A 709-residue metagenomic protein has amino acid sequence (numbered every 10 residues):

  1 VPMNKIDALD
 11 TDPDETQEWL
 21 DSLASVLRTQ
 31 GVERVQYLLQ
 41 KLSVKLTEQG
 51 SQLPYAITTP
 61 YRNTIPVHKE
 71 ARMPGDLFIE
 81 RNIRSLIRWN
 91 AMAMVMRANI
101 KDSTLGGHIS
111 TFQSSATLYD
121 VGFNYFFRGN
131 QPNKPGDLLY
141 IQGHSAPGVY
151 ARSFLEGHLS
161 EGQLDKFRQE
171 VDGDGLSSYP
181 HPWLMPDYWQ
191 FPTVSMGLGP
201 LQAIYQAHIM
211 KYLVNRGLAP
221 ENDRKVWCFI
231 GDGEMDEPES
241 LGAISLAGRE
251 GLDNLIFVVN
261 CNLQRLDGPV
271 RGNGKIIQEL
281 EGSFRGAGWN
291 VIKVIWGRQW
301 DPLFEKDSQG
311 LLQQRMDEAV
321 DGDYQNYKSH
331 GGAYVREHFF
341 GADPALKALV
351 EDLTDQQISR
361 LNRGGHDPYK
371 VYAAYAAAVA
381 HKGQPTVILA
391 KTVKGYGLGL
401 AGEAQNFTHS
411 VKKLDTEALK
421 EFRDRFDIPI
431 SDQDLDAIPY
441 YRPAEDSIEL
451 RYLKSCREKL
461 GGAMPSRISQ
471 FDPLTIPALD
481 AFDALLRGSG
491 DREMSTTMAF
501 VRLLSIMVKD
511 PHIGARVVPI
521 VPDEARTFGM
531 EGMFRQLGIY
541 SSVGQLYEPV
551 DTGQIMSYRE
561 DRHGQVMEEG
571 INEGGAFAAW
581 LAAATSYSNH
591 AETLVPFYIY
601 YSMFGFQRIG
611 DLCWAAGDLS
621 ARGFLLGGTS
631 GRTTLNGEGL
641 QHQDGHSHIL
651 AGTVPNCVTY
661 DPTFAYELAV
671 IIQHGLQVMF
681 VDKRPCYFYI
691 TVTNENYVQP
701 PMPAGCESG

Functional and structural regions predicted by a protein language model:
P2-E156, F422, E493-D510, G514 (+1 more regions): N-terminal amphipathic, basic-rich helices that act as targeting or association modules
I65, E70-A91, F112, F127-N130 (+5 more regions): Non-catalytic terminal/interface segments that mediate subunit docking, oligomerization, and allosteric communication
K69, G75-I87, A91-K101, H108-E250 (+6 more regions): Cofactor-binding active-site loop characterized by glycine-rich and histidine/acidic residues
G143-P147, E170-V171, W227-E237, N260-R265 (+9 more regions): Acidic, glycine-rich active-site loops and adjacent beta-strand->loop/helix elements that engage anionic groups
F154-H158, G242-A247, R271-E281, R298-D301 (+8 more regions): Short secondary-structure boundary/capping segments
H158-E170, G248-N260, G282-W289, W614-G631: A glycine-rich helix N-cap at a beta->alpha junction
C261-G488: Long, well-ordered, tryptophan-enriched scaffold segments
P465, A478, A484, G490 (+1 more regions): Active-site phosphate/pyrophosphate-binding segments
